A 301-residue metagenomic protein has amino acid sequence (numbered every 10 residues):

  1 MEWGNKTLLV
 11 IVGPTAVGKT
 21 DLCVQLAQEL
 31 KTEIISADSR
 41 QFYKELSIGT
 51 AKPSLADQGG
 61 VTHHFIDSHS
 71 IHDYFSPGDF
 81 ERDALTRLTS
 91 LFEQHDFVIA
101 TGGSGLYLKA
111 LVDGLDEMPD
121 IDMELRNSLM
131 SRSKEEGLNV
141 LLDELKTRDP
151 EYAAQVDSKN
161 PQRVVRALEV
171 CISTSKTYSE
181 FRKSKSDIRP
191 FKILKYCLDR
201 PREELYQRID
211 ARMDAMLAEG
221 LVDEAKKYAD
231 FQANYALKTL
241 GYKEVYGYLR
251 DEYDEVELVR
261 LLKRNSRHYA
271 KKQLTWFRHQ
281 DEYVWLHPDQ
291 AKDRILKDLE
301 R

Functional and structural regions predicted by a protein language model:
M1-R301: Phosphate/pyrophosphate-binding catalytic cores of soluble transferases and nucleic-acid-acting enzymes
